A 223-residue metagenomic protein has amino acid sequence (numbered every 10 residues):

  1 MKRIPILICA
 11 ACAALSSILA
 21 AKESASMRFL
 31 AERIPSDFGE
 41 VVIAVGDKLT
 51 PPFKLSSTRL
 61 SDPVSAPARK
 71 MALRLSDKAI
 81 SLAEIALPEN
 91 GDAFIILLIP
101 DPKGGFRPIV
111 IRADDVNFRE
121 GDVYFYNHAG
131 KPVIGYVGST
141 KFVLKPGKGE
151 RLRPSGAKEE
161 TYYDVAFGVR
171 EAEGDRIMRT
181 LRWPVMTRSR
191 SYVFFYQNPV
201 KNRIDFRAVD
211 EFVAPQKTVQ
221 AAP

Functional and structural regions predicted by a protein language model:
M1-I8: Bacterial N-terminal signal peptides that target proteins for export
I8-S16: Bacterial N-terminal signal peptides
S17-K22: Sec/Tat signal peptide C-region and signal peptidase I cleavage site
L49-P67, T140-P154: Short, solvent-exposed S/T- and G/P-enriched segments that are highly enriched in secreted/extracellular and lumenal
P51-F53, D62-E84, E159-A172: A short, solvent-exposed beta-strand micro-motif common in secreted/extracellular proteins
L87-D115, L181-A222: Extracellular beta-sheet/turn segments enriched in Thr/Pro/Gly and aliphatic residues
G91, F118-E120, H128-G130: Extracytoplasmic
Y124-T161: Short helix-loop boundary/capping segments
